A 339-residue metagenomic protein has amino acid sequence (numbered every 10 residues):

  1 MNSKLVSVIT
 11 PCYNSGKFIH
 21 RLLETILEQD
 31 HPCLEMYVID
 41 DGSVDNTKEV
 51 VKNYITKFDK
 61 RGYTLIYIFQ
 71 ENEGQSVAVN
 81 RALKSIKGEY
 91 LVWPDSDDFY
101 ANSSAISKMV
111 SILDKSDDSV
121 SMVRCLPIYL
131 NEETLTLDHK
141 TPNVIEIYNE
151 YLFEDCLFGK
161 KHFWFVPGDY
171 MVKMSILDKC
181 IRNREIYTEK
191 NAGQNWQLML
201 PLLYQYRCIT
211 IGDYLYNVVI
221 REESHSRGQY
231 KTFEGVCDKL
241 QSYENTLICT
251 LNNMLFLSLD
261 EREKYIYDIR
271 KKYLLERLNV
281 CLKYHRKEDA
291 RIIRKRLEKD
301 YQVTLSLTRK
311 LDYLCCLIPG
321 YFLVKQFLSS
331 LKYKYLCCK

Functional and structural regions predicted by a protein language model:
K4-V6, L27-V38, N46, G62-I66: Short loop->beta transition adjacent to catalytic acidic/histidine clusters or analogous donor-positioning motifs
V6-F18, L22, Q29, I39: A conserved hydrophobic helix/loop-capping motif in glycosyltransferases and polysaccharide synthases
D40-E49, D95: A conserved acidic beta->alpha catalytic loop
Q70-I86: Glycine-rich, basic loop-to-helix element that forms the pyrophosphate-binding segment of sugar-nucleotide handling
L91: Short aromatic/hydrophobic "clamp" motif used to bind/position activated sugar donors
S104-D138: Conserved donor NDP-sugar-binding/catalytic core segment of glycosyltransferases
C125, N143-T232: Conserved nucleotide-sugar donor-binding catalytic segment
F158-G159, F163-W164, Q197, Y204 (+1 more regions): C-terminal subregions of glycosyltransferases and related glycan-biosynthesis enzymes
